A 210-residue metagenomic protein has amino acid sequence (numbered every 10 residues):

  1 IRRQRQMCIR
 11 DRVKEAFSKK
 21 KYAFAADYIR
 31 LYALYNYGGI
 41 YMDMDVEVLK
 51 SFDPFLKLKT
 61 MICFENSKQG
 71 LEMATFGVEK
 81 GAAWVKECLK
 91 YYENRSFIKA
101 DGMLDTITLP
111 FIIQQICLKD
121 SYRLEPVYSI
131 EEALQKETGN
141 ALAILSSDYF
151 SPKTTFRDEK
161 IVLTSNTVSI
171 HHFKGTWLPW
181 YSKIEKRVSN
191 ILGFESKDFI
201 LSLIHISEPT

Functional and structural regions predicted by a protein language model:
I1-R5, I9, I204-T210: Single conserved hydrophobic/aromatic residue that forms the stacking wall/gate of nucleotide- or nucleobase-binding
R3-Q6, R10-D27: Active-site-proximal specificity loops/subdomain of glycosyltransferases
Q6, V46-L49, S67-Q69, G81-A83 (+2 more regions): Short, solvent-exposed loop/turn segments at secondary-structure junctions
Y22-L71, T75-K80: GT-A fold catalytic core of metal-dependent nucleotide-sugar glycosyltransferases, centered on the diacidic
L58-F111: Conserved catalytic core of nucleotide-sugar-dependent glycosyltransferases
L89-H172: Catalytic core and acceptor-binding pocket of nucleotide-sugar-dependent glycosyltransferases
L178-S207: Membrane-proximal basic amphipathic "stem/tether" segments
